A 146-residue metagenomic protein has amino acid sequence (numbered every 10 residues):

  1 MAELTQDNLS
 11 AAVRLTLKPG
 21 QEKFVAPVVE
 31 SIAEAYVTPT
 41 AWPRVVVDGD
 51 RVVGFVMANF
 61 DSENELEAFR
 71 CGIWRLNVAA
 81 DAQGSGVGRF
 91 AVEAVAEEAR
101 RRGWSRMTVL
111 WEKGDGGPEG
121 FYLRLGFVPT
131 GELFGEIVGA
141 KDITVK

Functional and structural regions predicted by a protein language model:
E3-W74, A79, V92, E98 (+1 more regions): Acetyl-CoA-dependent GNAT
I73-L76, M107-W111: Conserved hydrophobic beta-strand within the GNAT/NAT acetyltransferase core sheet that lines the active-site cleft
Q83, T108-P118, G135-A140: Conserved beta-strand-loop-alpha-helix junction that forms the acyl-donor binding cleft
G84-E97, L123-R124: Conserved acetyl-CoA-binding loop-helix of GNAT-fold acetyltransferases
S85, R101-S105: Short coil/turn segments at alpha/beta junctions that flank glycine-rich nucleotide-binding fingerprints
R89, K113-G131: Conserved active-site alpha-helix within GNAT-family acetyltransferase domains
V128, E132-K146: Terminal substrate-recognition subdomain of acyl/acetyltransferases
